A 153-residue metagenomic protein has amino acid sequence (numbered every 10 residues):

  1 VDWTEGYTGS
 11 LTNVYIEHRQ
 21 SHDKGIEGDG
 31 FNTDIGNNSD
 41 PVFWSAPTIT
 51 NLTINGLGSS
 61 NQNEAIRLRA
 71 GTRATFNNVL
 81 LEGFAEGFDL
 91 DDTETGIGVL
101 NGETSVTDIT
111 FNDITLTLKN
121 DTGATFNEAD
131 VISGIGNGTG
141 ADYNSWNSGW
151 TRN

Functional and structural regions predicted by a protein language model:
D2-N153: Extracellular beta-rich repeat passengers
